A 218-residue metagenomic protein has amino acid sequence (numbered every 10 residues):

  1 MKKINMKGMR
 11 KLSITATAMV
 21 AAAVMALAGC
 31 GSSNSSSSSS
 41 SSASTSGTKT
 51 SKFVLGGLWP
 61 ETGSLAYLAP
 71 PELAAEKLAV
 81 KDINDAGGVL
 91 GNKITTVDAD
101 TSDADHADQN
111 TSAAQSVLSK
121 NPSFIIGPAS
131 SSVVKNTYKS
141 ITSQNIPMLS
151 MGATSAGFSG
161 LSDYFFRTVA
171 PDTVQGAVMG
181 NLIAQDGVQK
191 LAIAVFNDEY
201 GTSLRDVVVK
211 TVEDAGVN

Functional and structural regions predicted by a protein language model:
M1-A28: Sec-dependent bacterial lipoprotein signal peptides
L27-S42: Bacterial lipoprotein signal-peptidase II cleavage site
G47-K77, A99-A107, S130, F196-T202: Extracytoplasmic "Venus flytrap"
T50-V54, G91-T95, K120-I125, S143-M148 (+3 more regions): Loop/turn elements at helix/coil->beta-strand transitions in domains of secreted/extracellular proteins
E61, F165-N218: An alpha-beta-alpha
Y67-E72, G87-G157, T168: Beta-alpha junction/loop-to-helix N-cap segments that form part of ligand/metal-binding clefts
A74-T96, E213-V217: Signal peptide-proximal N-terminal region of secreted/periplasmic/extracellular or secretory-lumen proteins
E76, T137, V208: Aromatic/hydrophobic pocket-lining residues that form π-stacking "cages" and hydrophobic walls in ligand
